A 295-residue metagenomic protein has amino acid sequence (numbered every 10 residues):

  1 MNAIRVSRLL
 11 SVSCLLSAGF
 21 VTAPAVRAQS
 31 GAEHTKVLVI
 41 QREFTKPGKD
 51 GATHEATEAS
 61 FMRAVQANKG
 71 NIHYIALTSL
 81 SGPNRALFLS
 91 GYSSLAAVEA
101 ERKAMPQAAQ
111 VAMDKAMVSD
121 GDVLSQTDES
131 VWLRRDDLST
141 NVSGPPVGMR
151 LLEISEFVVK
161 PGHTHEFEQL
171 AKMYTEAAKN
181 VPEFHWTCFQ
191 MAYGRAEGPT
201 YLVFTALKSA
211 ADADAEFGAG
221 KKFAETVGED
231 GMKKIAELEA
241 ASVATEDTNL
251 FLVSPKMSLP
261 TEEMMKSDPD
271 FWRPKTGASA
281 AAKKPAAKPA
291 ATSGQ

Functional and structural regions predicted by a protein language model:
M1-C14: Bacterial N-terminal signal peptides that target proteins for export
R5-S7, A25, L259: Intrinsically disordered, low-complexity repeat segments enriched in small/polar residues
S17-V26: C-terminal segment of classical bacterial N-terminal signal peptides
R27-Q295: Short S/T/G/P-rich N-terminal loop/turn motif that feeds into the first structured element of a domain
